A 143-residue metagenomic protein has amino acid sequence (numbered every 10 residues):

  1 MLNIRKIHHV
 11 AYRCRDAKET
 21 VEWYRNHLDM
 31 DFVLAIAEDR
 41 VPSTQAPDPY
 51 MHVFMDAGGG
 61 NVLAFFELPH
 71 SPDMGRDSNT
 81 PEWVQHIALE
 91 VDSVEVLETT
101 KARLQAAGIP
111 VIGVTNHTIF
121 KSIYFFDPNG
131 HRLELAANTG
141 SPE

Functional and structural regions predicted by a protein language model:
M1-L2, K101-E143: Vicinal oxygen chelate
M1-V21, I36, V84-L89, S141-E143: N-terminal beta-strand motif that seeds the catalytic metal site of vicinal oxygen chelate
L2, Q45-P47, N79-P81: A generic structural micro-feature
I7-R15, V53-G58, G75-R103, K121-F126: Vicinal oxygen chelate
R13-V62: Core segments of cupin and vicinal oxygen chelate
D39-S43, H70-R76: A short, acidic/glycine-rich surface segment
V62-F65, E134-L135: Short glycine-/small-residue motifs
